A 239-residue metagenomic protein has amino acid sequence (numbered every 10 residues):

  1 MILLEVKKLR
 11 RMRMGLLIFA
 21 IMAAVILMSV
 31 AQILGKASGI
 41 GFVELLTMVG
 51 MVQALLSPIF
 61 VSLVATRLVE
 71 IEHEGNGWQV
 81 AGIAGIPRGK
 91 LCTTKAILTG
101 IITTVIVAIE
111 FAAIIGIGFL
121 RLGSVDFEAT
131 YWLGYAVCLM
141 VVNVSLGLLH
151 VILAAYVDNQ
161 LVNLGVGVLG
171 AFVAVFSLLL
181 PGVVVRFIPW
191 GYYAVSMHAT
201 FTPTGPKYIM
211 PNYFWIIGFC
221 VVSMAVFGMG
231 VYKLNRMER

Functional and structural regions predicted by a protein language model:
M1-M22: Aromatic- and glycine-rich beta-strand/loop motifs that create alpha-glucan
R13-M14, P87-G89, T93, F127-E128 (+2 more regions): Membrane-helix interface segments
I18-M22, K95-A96, G167-V168, F219: Residue-level recognition of transmembrane alpha-helices in multi-pass small-molecule transporters/permeases
M22-V61, T93-V157, V175, T202-G205 (+1 more regions): Secretory targeting signals
G35-E44, L164, V168-R239: Terminal transmembrane helical anchor/hairpin motif
V61-L68, L148-L161, C220-R236: Transmembrane alpha-helical segments in integral membrane proteins
R67-G100: Helix-loop-helix units of permease transmembrane domains in multi-pass membrane transporters, especially ABC
V69-G82, V144-V166: Cytoplasmic juxtamembrane interface segments
